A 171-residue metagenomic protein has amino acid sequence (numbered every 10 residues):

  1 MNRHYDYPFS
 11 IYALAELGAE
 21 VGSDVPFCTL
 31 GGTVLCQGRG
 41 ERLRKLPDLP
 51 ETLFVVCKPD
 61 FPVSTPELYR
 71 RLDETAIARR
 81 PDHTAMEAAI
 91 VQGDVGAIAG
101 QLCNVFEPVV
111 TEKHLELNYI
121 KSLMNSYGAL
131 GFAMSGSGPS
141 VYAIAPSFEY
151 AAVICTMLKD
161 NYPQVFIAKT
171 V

Functional and structural regions predicted by a protein language model:
R3-G131, I144-V171: ATP-dependent small-molecule kinase catalytic core of the GHMP/sugar-kinase superfamily and closely related
P139-V141: Conserved glycine-rich beta-strand-loop-beta hairpin in the small C-terminal domain of fold type I
